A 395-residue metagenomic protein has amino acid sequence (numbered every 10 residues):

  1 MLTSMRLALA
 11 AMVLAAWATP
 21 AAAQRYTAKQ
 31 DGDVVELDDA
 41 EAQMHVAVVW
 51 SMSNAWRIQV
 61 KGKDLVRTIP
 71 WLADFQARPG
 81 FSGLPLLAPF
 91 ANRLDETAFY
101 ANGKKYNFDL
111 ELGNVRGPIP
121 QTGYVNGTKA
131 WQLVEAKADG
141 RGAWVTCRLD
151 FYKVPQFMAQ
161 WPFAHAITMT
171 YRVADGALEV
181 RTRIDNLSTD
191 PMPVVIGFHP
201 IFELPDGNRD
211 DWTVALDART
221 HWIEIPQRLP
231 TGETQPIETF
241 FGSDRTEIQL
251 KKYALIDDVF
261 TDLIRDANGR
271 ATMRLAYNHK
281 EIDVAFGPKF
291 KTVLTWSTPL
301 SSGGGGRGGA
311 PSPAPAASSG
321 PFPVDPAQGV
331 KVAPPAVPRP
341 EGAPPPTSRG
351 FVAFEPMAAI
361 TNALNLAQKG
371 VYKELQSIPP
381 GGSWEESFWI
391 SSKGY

Functional and structural regions predicted by a protein language model:
M1-L9: Bacterial N-terminal signal peptides that target proteins for export
A23-G113, N268-T292, S297-S301, D325 (+1 more regions): Beta-strand-rich N-terminal accessory domains
R25-K29, K104, D109-D175: Extended, loop-rich substrate-binding clefts of extracytoplasmic carbohydrate-active enzymes
D39, V48, V60, L149-P205: Acidic, contiguous internal or C-terminal segments within carbohydrate-active enzymes that form a structured patch used
G113, P191-M192, I201-K289, P321: Active-site/ligand-binding surface loops and adjacent short beta/alpha elements that line catalytic pockets across
P118-A136, T213, K251-K373: Acidic/His-leaning functional-site neighborhoods
M158-A159, T168-T170, G342, K373-I378: Beta-strand-rich interaction surfaces with strong enrichment in secreted/lumenal proteins
